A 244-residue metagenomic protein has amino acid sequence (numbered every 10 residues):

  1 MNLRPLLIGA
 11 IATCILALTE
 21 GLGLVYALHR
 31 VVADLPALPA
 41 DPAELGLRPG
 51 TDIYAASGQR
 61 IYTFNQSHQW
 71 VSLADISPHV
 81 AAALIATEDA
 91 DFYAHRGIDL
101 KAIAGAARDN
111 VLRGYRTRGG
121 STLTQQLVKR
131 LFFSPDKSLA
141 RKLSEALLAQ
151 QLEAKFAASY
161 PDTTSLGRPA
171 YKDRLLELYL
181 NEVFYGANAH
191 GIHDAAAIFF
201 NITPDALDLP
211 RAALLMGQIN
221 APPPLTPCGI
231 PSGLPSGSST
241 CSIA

Functional and structural regions predicted by a protein language model:
M1-D52, D91, V111: N-terminal type II signal-anchor transmembrane helix that functions as the membrane-insertion/stop-transfer segment
R48-A244: Peptidoglycan glycan-strand catalytic modules in the bacterial/periplasmic cell-wall system
